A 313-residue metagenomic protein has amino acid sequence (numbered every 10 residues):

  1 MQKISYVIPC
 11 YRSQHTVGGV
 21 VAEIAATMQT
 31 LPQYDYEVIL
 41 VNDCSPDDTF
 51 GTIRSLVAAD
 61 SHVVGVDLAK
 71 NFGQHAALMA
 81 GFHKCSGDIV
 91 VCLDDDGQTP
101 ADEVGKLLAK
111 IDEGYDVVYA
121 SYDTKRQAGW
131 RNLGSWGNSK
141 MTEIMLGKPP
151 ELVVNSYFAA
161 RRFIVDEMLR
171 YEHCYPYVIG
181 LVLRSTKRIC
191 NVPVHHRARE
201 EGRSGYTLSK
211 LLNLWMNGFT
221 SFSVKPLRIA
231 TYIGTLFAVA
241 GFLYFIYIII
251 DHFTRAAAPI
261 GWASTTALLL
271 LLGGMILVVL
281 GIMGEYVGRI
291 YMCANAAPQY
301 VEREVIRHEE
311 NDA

Functional and structural regions predicted by a protein language model:
M1-A128, M141: Structured catalytic core of nucleotide-sugar glycosyltransferases
P9, L68-K70, F158, T231 (+2 more regions): Short conserved micro-motifs on helix faces and helix-strand junctions that flank and scaffold key functional residues
P9, T27-T30, V41, D96 (+5 more regions): Histidine kinase transmitter module recognition
T52, H62-G65, Q74, I89 (+10 more regions): Residue-level recognition of specific faces of alpha-helices
S55-A58, H83, A109, E113 (+5 more regions): Solvent-exposed polar/charged
V66-K70, Q74-K84, Q98-P176, R197-M216: Acceptor/aglycone-binding surface of glycosyltransferases and processive sugar-polymer synthases
Y177-A313: Hydrophobic helical membrane-anchoring modules
